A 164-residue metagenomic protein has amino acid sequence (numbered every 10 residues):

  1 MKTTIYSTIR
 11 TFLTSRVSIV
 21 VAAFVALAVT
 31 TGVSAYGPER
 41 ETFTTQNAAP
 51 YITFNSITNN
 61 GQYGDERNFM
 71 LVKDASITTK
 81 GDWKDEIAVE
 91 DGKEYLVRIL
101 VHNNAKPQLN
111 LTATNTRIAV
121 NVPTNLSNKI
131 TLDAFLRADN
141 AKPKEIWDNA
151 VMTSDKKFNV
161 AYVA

Functional and structural regions predicted by a protein language model:
M1-L13: N-terminal secretory signal peptides that target proteins for export/translocation
V20-A28: Bacterial N-terminal signal peptides
V33-A164: Exported/extracytosolic protein signature
